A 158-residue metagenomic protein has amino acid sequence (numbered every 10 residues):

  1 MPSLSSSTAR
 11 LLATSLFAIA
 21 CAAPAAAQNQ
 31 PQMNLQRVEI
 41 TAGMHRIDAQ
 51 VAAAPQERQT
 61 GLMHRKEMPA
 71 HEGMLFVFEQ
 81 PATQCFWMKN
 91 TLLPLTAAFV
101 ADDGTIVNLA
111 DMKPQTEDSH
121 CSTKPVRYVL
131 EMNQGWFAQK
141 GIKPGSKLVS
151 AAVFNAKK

Functional and structural regions predicted by a protein language model:
P2, F17, R127: Short, flexible active-site loop motifs that bind/organize anionic cofactors or intermediates
P2-A13: Bacterial N-terminal signal peptides that target proteins for export
L11-A22: Bacterial N-terminal signal peptides
A23-A27: Sec/Tat signal peptide C-region and signal peptidase I cleavage site
Q28-K158: Compact, glycine-rich, soluble single-domain proteins
